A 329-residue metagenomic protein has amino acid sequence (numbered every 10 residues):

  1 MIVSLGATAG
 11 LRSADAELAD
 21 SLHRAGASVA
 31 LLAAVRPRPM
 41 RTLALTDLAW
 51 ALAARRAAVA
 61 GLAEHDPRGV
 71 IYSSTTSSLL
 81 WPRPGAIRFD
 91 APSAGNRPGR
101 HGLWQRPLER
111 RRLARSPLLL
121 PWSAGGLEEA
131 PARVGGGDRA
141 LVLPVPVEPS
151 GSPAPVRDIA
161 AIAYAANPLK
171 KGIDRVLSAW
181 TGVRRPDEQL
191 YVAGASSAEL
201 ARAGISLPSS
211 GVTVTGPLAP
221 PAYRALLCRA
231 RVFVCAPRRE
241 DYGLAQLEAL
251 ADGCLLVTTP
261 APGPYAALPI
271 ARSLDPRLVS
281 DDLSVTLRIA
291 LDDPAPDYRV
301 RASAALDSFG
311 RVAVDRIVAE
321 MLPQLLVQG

Functional and structural regions predicted by a protein language model:
R100-W122: Membrane-proximal helix-turn-helix segments that form the acceptor-binding/catalytic region of lipid-linked
L120, V147, G151-K171, L177-V183 (+1 more regions): Conserved donor-binding/catalytic core segment of Leloir-type glycosyltransferases
G125, P146: Carbohydrate-associated surface elements
A201-R224: Nucleotide-activated donor-binding/catalytic signature segment of Leloir-type glycosyltransferases, i.e., the conserved
R238: Aromatic "clamp/platform" in nucleotide-sugar-dependent glycosyltransferases that forms part of the donor/acceptor
L255-T259: Short hydrophobic beta-strand element within catalytic cores of glycosyltransferases and related nucleotide-activated
Y265-I289: Change "using UDP/GDP/dTDP sugars" to "using nucleotide sugars
R277-V279, D292-L325: A charged, aromatic-enriched C-terminal amphipathic alpha-helix characteristic of glycosyltransferases across folds
